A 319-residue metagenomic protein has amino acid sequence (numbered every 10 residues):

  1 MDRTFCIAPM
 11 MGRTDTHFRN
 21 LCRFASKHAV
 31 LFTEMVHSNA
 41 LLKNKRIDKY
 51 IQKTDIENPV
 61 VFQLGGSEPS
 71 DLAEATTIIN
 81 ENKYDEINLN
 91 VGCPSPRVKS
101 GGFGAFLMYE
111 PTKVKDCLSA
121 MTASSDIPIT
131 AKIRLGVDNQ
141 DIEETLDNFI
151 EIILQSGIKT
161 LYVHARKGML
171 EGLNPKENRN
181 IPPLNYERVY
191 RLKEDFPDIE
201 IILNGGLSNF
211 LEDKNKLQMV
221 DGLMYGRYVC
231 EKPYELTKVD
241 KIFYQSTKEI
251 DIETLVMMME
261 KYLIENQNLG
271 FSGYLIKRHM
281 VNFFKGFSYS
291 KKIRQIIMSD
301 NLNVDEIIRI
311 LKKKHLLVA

Functional and structural regions predicted by a protein language model:
M1-A319: Flavin-dependent oxidoreductase catalytic cores
